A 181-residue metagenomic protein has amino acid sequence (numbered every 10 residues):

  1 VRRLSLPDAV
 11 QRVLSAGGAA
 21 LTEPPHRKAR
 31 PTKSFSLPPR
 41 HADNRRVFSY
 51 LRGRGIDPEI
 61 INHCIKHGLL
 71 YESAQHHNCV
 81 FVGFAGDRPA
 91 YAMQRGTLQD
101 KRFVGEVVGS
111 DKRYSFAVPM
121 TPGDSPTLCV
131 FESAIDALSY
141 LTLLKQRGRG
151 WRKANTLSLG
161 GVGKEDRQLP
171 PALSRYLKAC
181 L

Functional and structural regions predicted by a protein language model:
V1-P7: Short Cys/His-based metal-binding microdomains
A9-V10, I61: Small-residue helix-packing motif on alpha-helices
S15-R113, P119-T121: Basic, glycine-enriched DNA-binding surface that flanks or lies within the catalytic cores of DNA
L51, C180-L181: C-terminal domain-closing interface element
A74-Y176: Phosphate-handling DNA/RNA-contact segment within nucleic-acid enzymes
